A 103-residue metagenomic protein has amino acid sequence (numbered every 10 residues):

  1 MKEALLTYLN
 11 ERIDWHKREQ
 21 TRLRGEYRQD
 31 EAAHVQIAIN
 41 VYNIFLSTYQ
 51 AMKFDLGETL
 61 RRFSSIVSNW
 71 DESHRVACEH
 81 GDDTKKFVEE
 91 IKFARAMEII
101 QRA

Functional and structural regions predicted by a protein language model:
M1-E19, A38, L56-E72: Short amphipathic alpha-helical heptad-repeat segments
K2-L6, Q20, N43, A77 (+1 more regions): Generic N-terminal initiation segments characterized by hydrophobic and/or small/turn-forming residues
I13, A32, S47-Q50, F54 (+1 more regions): Short linear sequence elements within intrinsically disordered, low-complexity coil regions
T21-A33, F54, R75-V88: Charged, low-complexity interaction regions
D30-A38, F45: Alpha-helical segments in soluble extracytoplasmic regions
V41-G57, R95-A103: Amphipathic alpha-helical coiled-coil segments
W70-A103: Amphipathic alpha-helical binding modules
